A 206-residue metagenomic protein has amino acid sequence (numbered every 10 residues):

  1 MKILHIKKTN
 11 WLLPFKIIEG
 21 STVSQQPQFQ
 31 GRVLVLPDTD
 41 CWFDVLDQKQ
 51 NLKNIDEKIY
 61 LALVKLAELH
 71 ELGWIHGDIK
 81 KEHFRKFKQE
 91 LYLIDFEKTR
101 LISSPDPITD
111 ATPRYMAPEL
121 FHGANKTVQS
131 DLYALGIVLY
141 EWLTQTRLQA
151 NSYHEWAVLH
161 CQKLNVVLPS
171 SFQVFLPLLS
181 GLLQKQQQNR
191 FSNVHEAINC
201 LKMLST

Functional and structural regions predicted by a protein language model:
I17-N51: Conserved structural core of kinase catalytic domains
L69-K86: Catalytic-loop of the protein kinase fold
D106-L120: Conserved activation segment of eukaryotic-like protein kinases, specifically the C-terminal portion of the activation
D131: Conserved catalytic-loop aspartate of Hanks-type protein kinases
S171-K185: Conserved C-terminal C-lobe helix
L183-V194: A conserved short helix/loop substructure at the end of the activation segment of eukaryotic-like protein kinase domains
